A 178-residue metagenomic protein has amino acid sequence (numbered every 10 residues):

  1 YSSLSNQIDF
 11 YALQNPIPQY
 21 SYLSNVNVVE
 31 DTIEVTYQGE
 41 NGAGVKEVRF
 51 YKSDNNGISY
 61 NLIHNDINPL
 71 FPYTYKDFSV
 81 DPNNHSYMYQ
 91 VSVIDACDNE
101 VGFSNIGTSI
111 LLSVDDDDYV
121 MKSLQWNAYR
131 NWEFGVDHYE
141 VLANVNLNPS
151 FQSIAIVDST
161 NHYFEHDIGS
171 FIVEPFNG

Functional and structural regions predicted by a protein language model:
S2-G44, P82-N83, D95-G135, F171-F176: Pro/Thr/Ser/Gly-rich low-complexity, intrinsically disordered linker/stalk tracts
E47-N84, D137-N177: Recognizes extended acidic, P/S/T-rich segments that occur within or adjacent to Ig-like beta-sandwich modules
